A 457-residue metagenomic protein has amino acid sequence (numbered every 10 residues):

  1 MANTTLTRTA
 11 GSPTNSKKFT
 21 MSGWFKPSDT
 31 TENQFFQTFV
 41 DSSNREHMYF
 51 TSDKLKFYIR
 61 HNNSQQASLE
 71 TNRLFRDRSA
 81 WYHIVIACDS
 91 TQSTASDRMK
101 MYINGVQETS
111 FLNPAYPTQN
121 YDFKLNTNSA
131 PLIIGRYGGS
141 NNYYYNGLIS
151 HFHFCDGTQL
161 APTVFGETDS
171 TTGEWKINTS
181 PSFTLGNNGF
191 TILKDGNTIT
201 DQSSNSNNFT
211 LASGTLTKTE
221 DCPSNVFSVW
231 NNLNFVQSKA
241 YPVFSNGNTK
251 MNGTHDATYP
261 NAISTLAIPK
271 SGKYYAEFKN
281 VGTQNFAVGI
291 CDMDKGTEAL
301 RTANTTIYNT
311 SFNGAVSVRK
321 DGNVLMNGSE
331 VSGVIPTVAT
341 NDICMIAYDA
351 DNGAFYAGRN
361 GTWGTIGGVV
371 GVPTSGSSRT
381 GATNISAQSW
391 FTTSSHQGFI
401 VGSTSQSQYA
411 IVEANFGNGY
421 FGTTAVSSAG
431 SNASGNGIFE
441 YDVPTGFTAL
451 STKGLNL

Functional and structural regions predicted by a protein language model:
M1-K17, D53-K56, R60-Q66, I133-I134 (+1 more regions): Low-complexity, glycine/proline/serine-rich flexible segments
M1-K18, Q66-F75, G139-N141, K176-F183 (+2 more regions): Short surface loop/edge beta-strand patches of beta-sandwich-type extracellular domains that form ligand-contact sites
M1-N3, S22-T30, H47-D122, R319 (+2 more regions): Extracellular glycan-interaction surfaces
M1-T5, S93-A95, L112-Y116, L148-N207 (+4 more regions): Extended recognition patches within non-cytosolic domains
N3-Y58, Q92-A95, T158-T163, I268-S271 (+2 more regions): Extracellular glycan-recognition modules
M21-D29, I84-I86, I134, I149-H153 (+4 more regions): Short hydrophobic/aromatic patches on beta-strands that form ligand-binding or substrate-lining surfaces
K26-E32, S42-S43, H61-S64, D89-S93 (+9 more regions): Acidic glycine-/aspartate-rich tracts in secreted/extracellular proteins
K124-I149: Extracellular glycan-interaction patches encoded by glycine-rich segments
